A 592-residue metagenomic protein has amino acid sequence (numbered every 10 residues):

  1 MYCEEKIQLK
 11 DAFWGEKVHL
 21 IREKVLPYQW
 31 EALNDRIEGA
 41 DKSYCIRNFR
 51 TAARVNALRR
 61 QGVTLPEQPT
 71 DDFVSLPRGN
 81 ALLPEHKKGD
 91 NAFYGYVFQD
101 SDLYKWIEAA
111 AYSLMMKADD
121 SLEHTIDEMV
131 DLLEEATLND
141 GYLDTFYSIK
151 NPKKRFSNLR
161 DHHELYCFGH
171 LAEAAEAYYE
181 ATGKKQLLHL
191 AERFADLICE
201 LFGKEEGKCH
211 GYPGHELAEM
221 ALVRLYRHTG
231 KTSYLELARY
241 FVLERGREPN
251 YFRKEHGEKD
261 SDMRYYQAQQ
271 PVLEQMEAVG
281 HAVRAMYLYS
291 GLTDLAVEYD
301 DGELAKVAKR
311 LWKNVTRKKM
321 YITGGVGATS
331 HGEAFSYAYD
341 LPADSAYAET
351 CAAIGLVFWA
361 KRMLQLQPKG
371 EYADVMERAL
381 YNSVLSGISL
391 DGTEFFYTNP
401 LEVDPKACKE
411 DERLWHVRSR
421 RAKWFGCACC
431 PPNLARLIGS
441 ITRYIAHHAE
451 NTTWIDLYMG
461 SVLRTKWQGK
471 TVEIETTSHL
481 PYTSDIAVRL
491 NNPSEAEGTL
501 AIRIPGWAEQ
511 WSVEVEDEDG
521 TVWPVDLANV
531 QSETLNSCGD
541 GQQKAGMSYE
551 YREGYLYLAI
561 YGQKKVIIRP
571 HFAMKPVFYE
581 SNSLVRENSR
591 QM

Functional and structural regions predicted by a protein language model:
M1-M592: Glycan-recognition and catalytic cores of secretory/periplasmic carbohydrate-active enzymes
